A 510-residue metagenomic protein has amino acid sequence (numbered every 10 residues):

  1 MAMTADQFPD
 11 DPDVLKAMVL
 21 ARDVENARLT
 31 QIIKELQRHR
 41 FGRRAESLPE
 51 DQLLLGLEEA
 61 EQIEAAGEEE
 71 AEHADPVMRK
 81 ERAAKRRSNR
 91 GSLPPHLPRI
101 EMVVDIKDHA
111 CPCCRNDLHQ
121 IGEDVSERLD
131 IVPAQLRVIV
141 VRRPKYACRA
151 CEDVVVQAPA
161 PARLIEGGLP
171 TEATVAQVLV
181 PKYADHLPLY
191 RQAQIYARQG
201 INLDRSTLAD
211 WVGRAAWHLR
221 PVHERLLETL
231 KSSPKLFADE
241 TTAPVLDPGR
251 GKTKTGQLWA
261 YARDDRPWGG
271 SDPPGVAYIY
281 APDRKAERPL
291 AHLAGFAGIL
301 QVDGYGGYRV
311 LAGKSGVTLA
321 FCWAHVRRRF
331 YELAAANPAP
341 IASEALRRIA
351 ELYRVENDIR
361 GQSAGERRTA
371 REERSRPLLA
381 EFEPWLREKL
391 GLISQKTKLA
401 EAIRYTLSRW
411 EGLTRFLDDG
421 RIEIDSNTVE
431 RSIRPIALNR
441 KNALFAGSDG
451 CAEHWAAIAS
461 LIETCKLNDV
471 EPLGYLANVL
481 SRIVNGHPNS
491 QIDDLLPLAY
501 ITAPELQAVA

Functional and structural regions predicted by a protein language model:
M1-L169, F237-A238, P244, W268 (+3 more regions): Short, flexible loop/hinge motifs at secondary-structure junctions
A2, K107-A110, H119, V138-A510: Catalytic center-proximal scaffold of phosphoryl-transfer enzymes
